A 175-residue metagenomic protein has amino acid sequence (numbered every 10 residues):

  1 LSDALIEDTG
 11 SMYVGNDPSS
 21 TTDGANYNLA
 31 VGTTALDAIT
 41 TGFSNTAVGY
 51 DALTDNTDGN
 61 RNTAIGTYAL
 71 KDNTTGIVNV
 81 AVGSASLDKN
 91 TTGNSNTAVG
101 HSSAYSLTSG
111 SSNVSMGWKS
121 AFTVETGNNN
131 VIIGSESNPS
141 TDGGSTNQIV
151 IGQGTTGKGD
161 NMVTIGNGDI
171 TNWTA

Functional and structural regions predicted by a protein language model:
L1-A175: Glycine- and small/polar-enriched repetitive beta-structure motifs of secreted/surface proteins
